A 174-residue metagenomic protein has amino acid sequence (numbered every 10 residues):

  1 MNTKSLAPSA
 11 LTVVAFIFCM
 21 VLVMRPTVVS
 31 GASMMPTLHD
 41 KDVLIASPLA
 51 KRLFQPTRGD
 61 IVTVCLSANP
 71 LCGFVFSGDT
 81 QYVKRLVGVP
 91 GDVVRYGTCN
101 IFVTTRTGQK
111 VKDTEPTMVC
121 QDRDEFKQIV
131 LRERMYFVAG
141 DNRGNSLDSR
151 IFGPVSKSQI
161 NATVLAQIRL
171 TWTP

Functional and structural regions predicted by a protein language model:
M1-V13: N-terminal Sec-pathway targeting helices
L6, C19-V28, M34-P174: Soluble "head" domains of membrane/secretory-pathway proteins
